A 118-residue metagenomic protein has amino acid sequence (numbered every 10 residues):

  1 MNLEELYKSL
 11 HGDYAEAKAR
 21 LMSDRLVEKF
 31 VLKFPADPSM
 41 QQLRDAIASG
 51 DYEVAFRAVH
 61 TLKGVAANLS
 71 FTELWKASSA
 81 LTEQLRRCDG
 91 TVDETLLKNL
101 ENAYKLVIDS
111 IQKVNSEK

Functional and structural regions predicted by a protein language model:
M1-N2: C-terminal compact regulatory domains
L6-L10, A36, L74: Generic alpha-helical segment signature
G12-T61, V92-N115: Long, amphipathic alpha-helical coiled-coil segments characteristic of histidine-phosphotransfer scaffolds
S39, D51, A55-A58, A66-R86 (+1 more regions): Short, well-ordered alpha-helical segments that carry or flank key catalytic/ligand-binding motifs at enzyme/regulatory
R87-T91: Conserved catalytic segment of histidine kinase HATPase_c domains, centered on the N-box/ATP-lid region
